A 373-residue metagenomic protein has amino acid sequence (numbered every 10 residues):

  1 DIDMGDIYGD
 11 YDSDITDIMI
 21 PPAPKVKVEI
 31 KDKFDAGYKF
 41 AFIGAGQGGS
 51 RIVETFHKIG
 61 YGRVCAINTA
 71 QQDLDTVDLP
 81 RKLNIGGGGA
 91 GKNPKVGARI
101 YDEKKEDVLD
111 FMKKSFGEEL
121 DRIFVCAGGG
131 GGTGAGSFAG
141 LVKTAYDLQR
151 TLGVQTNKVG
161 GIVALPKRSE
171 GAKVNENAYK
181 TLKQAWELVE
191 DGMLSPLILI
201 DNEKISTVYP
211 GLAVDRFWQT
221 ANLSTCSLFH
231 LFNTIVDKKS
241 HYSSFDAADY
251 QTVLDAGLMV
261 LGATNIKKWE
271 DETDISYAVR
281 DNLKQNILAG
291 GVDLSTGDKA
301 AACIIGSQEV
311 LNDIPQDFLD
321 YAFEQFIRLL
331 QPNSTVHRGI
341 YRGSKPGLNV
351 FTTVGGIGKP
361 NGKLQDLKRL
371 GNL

Functional and structural regions predicted by a protein language model:
D1-L373: Tubulin/FtsZ superfamily GTPase core signature
